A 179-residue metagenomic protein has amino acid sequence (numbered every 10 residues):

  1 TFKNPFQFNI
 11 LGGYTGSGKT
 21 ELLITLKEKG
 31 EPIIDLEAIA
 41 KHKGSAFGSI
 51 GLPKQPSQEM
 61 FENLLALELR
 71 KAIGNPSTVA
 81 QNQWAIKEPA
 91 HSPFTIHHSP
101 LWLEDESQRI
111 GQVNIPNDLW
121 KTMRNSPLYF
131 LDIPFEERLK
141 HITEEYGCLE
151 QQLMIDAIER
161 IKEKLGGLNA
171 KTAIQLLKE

Functional and structural regions predicted by a protein language model:
T1, N9-E28: Glycine-rich phosphate-binding P-loop
F8-S17, S49-S57: Flexible, glycine/proline-enriched loop segments at strand-loop-helix junctions that form or flank small-ligand binding
N9-L11, P32-I34, L103, P127-L131: Hydrophobic/aromatic beta-strand patches that form the interior of the parallel beta-sheet core in alpha/beta enzyme
E28-N75, S99-K121: Conserved nucleotide-sensing/catalytic segment adjacent to the nucleotide-binding pocket in NTP-handling enzymes
G74-S99: Intrinsic disorder/low-complexity segments
N82, D105-G111, N117, M123-S126 (+1 more regions): A broadly structural signal marking compact, well-ordered functional cores that mediate small-ligand/cofactor/substrate
K121-E179: Conserved NTP phosphate-binding and transfer environment spanning the P-loop NTPase/kinase superfamily
